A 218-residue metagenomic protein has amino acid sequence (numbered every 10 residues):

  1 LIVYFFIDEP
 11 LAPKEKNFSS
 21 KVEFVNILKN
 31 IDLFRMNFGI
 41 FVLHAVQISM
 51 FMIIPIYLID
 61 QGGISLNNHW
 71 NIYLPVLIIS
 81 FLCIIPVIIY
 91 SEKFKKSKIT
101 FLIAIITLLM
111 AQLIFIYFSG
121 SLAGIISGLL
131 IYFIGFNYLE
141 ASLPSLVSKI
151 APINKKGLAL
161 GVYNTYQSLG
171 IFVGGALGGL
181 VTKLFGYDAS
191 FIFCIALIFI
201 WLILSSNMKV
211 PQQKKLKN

Functional and structural regions predicted by a protein language model:
L1-P13, L204-K209: C-terminal membrane-cytosol helix-exit motif in multi-pass small-molecule transporters
D8-G39: Juxtamembrane intracellular "pre-TM" segments in multi-pass secondary transporters
V42-F51: Conserved extracellular-gate-facing transmembrane-helix segments in secondary transporters
M52-N68: Short amphipathic helix-loop junctions that connect adjacent transmembrane helices in Major Facilitator Superfamily/SLC
C83-K96, T182: Helix-to-loop junctions at the C-terminal end of transmembrane segments in multipass secondary transporters
K98-L143: C-terminal transmembrane helical hairpin of 12-TM major facilitator-type secondary transporters
I153-L184: A late C-terminal transmembrane helix in Major Facilitator Superfamily
L180-I198: A membrane-interface helix-boundary motif in multi-pass transporters
